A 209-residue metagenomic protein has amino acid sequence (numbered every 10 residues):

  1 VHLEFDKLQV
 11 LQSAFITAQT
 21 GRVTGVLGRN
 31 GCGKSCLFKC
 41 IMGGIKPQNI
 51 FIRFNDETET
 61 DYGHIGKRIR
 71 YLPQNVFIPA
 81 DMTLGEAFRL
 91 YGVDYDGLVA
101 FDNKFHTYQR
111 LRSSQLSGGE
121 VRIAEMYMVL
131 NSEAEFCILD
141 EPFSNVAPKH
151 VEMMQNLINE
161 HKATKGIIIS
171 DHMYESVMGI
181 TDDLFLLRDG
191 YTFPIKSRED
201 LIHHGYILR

Functional and structural regions predicted by a protein language model:
L11-S13: Conserved structural motif at the start of ABC-family nucleotide-binding domains
L27-R29: The feature captures the beta-strand-to-loop junction immediately N-terminal to the Walker
M42: Helix-to-loop junction immediately C-terminal to a conserved catalytic motif
K46, E57-R70, G205: ABC ATPase NBD coupling module
Y71, N75, A80-Y95: Q-loop/switch helix immediately C-terminal to the Walker
E141-P142: Walker B catalytic motif
M173-G179: Conserved H-loop
Y191-R209: Conserved beta-strand-loop-alpha-helix hinge in the C-terminal portion of ABC ATPase nucleotide-binding domains
